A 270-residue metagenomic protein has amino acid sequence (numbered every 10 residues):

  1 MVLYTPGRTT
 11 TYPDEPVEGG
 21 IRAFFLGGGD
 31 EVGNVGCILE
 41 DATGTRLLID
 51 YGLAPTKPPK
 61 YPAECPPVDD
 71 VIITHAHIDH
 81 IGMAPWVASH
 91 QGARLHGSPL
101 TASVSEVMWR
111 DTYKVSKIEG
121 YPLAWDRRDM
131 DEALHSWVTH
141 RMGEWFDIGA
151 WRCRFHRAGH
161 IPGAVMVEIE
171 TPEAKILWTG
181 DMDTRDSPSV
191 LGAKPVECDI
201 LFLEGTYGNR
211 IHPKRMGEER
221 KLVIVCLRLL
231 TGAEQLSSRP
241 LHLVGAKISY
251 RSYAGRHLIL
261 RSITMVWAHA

Functional and structural regions predicted by a protein language model:
V2-P66, T139-L191: Core dinuclear metal-dependent hydrolase active-site scaffold
G19, H90-Q91, V196-E197: Short, structured coil segments at secondary-structure junctions
G28-G29, L100, A158, T206 (+1 more regions): An acidic- and aromatic-residue-enriched active-site/binding cleft used to recognize and process polar
G29-N34, I38-A93, G97-S103, M108-W137 (+3 more regions): Pre-active-site segment of Zn-dependent metallo-hydrolases
D30, H77-I78, I161-P162, R239-K247: Gly/Ser/Thr-rich loops at beta-strand to alpha-helix junctions that form or flank small-molecule/cofactor-binding
I72, L177-W178, L236-R239: Short catalytic-loop micro-motif centered on adjacent basic/acidic residues
R94-S105, S237-R239, I259-A270: Short internal beta-strands
M166, R185-I263: Cap/insert and terminal regions of metallo-dependent hydrolase folds
